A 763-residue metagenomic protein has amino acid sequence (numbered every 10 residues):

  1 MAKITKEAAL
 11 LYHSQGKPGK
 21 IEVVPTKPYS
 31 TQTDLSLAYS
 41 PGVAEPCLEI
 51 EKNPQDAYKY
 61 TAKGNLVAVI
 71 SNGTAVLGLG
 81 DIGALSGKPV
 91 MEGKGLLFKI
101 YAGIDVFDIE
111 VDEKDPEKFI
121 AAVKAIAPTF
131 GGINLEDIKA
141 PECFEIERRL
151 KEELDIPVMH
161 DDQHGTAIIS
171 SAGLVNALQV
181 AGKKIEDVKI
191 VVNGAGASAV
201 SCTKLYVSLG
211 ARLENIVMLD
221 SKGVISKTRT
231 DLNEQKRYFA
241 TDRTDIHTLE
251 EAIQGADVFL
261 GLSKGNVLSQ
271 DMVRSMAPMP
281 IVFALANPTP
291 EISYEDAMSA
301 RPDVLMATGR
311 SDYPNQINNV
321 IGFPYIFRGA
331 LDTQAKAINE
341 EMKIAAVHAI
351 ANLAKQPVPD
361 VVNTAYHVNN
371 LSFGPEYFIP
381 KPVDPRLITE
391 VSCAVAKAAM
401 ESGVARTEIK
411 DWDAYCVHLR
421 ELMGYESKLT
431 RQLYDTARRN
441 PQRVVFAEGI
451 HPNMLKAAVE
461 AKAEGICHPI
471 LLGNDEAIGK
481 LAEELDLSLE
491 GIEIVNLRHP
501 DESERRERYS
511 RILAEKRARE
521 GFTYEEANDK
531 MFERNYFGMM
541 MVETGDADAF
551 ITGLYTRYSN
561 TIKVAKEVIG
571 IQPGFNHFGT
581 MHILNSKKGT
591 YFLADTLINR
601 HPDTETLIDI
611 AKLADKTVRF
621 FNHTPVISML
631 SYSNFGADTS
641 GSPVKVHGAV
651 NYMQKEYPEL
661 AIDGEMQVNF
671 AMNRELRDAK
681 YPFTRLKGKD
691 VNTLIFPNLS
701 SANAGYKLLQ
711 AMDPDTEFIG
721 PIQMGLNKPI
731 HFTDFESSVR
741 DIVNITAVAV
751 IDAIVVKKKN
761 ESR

Functional and structural regions predicted by a protein language model:
M1-V158, L353, K397-A398, R431-L455 (+4 more regions): N-terminal ligand-binding/catalytic initiation module
A2-K3, D161-D162, A181-K183, A284-S392 (+4 more regions): Adenosine-phosphate binding glycine-rich loop
L66-G78, G83, A167-S170, A181-V207: Glycine-rich adenosine-cofactor-binding loop
L85, D137-K184, R406-I409, Y415-R763: Anion-binding alpha/beta catalytic cores of soluble intermediary-metabolism enzymes, centered on
A127, I185, A252-I253, V273-M276 (+2 more regions): A short, aliphatic-rich alpha-helical micro-motif
N193, L209-K236: NAD(P)-binding Rossmann-fold cofactor-contacting core
R237-L305, R310-D312: Rossmann-like adenosine-cofactor binding region
